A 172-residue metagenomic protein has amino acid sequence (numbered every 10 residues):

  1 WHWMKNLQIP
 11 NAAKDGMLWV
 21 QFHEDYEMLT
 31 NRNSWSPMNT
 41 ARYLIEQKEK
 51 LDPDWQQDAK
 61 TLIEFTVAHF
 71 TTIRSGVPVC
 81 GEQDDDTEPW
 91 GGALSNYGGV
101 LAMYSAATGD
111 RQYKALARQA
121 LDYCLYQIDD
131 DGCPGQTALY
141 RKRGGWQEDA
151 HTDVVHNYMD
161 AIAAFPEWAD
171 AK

Functional and structural regions predicted by a protein language model:
H2-W35, D129-G132: Catalytic cores of carbohydrate-active enzymes
P37-K172: Terminal, non-catalytic domain-edge segments
